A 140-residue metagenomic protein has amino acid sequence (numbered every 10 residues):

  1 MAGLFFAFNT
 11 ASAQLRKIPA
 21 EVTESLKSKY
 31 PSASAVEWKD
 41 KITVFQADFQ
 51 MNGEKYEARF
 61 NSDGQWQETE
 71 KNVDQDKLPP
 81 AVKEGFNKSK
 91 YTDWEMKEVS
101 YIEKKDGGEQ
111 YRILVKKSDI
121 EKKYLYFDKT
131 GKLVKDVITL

Functional and structural regions predicted by a protein language model:
M1-K17, L26: Bacterial Sec-dependent N-terminal signal peptides
L15-L140: Mature soluble domains of exported/periplasmic/lumenal proteins and thiol-rich metal-chelating peptides
